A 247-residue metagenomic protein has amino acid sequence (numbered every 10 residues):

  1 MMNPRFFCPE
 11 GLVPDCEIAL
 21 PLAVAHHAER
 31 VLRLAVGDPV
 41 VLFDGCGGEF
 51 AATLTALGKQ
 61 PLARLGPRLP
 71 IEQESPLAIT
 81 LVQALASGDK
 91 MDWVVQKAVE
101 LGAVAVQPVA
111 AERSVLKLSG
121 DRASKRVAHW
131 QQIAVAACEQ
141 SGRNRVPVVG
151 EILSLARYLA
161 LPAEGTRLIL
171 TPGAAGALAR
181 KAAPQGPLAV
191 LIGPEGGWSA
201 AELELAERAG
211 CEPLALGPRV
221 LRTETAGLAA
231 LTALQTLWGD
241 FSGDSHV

Functional and structural regions predicted by a protein language model:
M1-P70, D121: N-terminal positively charged helical leader segments and presequences
G11, R68, A110-S114, P218-R219: Short, ordered loop/turn segments at secondary-structure junctions
I18-L20, P76-T80, G186-A189, R208-L216: Glycine/charged-rich beta-loop-alpha catalytic/anionic-binding loops adjacent to active sites
G37, A98, A134, A206 (+1 more regions): Residue-level signal for inorganic ion chemistry
V40, A63, V146-G150, P213: Generic structural signal for residues in well-ordered beta-strands
E72-L168: RNA substrate-binding interface of SAM-dependent RNA methyltransferases
P162-L203, E212-A215: Active-site/ligand-binding-proximal alpha/beta "capping" segment
A200-V247: Structured adenosyl-cofactor binding patch, chiefly the S-adenosyl-L-methionine
